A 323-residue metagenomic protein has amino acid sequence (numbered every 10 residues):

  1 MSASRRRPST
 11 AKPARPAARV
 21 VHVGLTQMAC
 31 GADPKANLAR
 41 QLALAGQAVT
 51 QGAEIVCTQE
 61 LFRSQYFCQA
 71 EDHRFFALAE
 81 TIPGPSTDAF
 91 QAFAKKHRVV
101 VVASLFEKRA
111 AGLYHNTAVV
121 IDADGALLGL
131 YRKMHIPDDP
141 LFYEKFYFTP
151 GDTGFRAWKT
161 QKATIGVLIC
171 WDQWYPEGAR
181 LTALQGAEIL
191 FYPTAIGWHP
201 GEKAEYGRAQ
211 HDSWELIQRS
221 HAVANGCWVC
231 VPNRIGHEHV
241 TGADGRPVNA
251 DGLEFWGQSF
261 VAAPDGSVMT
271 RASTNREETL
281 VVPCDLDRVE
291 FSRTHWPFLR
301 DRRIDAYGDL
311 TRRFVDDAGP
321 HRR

Functional and structural regions predicted by a protein language model:
S2-A11, R15-A18, W228-R323: C-terminal beta-strand edge segments of enzyme domains
R15-A29: Short beta-strand segments enriched in small/hydrophobic residues
V23, N116, V120-L128, F260-M269: Short, glycine-anchored, charge-dense loop/turn motifs used at functional sites
V23, N37, A45-R74, A94 (+6 more regions): Active-site beta-strand/loop signature of hydrolases that rely on acidic residues for catalysis
E71, V119, L130-P137, F260 (+1 more regions): Short beta->alpha transition motifs characteristic of CBS
A79-V102, C170-T279: CN hydrolase (nitrilase-like) catalytic-core segments centered on the catalytic cysteine and neighboring Lys/Glu
E80-I82, A92, K108-S220, H295-W296: Active-site catalytic loop in hydrolytic enzyme cores
A103-L105, T117-V120, R156, S259-V261 (+1 more regions): Short beta-strand scaffold segments in enzyme catalytic cores
